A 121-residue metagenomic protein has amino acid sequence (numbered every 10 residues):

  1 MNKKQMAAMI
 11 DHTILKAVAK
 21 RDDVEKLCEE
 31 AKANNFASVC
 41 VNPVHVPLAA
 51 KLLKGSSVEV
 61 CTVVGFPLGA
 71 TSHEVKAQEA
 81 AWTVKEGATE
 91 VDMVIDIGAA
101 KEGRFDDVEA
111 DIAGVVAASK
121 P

Functional and structural regions predicted by a protein language model:
N2-A17, D22-A31: Generic N-terminal amphipathic, Lys/Arg-enriched alpha-helix
M6-I10, I14, V39-V41, E59-V64 (+1 more regions): Hydrophobic faces of well-ordered beta-strands that scaffold small-molecule active sites in alpha/beta enzyme cores
D11, A49, T83: Conserved, mostly hydrophobic/aromatic
K32-V39: Short active-site oxyanion
P43, P47-L68, G103-P121: Alpha-helix-loop-beta-strand connector modules within alpha/beta enzyme cores
V60-E102, D107: Glycine/small-residue-rich loop that forms an oxyanion/phosphate-binding "nest" at active or ligand-binding sites
